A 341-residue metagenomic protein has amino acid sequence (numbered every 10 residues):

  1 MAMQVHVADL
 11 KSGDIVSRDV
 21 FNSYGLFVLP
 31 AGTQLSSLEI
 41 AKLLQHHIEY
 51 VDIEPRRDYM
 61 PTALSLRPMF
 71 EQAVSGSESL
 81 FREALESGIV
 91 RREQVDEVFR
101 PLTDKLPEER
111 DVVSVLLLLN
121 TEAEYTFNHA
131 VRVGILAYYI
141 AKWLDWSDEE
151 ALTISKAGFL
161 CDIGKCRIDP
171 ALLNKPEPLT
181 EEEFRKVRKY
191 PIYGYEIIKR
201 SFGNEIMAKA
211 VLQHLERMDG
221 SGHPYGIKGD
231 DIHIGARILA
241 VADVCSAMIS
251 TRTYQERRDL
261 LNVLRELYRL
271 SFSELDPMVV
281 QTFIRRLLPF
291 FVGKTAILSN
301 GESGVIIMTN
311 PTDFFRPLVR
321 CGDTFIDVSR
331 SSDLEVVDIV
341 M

Functional and structural regions predicted by a protein language model:
M1-F99, R257-M341: Terminal helices and disordered tails flanking the catalytic cores of nucleotide-processing hydrolases
V20, L172-L173, L179, M218-H223 (+1 more regions): Short clusters of hydrophobic/aromatic residues that line enzyme substrate/ligand-binding pockets
P55-K186, I198-F202: Acidic/His-rich, divalent-metal-binding segments that scaffold phosphate/diphosphate chemistry
L119-A123, N174-E183, V211-L212, H233-G235 (+2 more regions): Short alpha-helical linear motifs
V133, K156, L160-R167, F184-Q281 (+3 more regions): Alpha-helical scaffolding flanking metal-ion-dependent phosphate/phosphodiester catalytic sites
